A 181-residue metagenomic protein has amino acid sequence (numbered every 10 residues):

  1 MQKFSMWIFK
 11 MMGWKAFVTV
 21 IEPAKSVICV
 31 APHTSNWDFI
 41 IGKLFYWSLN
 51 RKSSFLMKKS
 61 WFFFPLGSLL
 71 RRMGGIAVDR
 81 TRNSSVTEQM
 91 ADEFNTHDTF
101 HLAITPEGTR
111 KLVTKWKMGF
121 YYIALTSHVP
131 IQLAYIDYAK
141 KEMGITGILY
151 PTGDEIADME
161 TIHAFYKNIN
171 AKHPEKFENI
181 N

Functional and structural regions predicted by a protein language model:
M1-Q2: Helix-enriched interaction subdomains in cytosolic or periplasmic regions, typified by TIR/SEFIR signaling/NADase cores
S5-M6, K43, F120-Y121: Short amphipathic alpha-helical segments and helix-helix/interface helices
W7-A24: N-terminal signal-anchor transmembrane helix
K10-M11, S48, R72, T126: Residues at alpha-helix termini
M11, N83-N181: Non-catalytic C-terminal accessory region of glycerolipid acyltransferases and related lyso-lipid remodeling enzymes
W14, R51-S53, M73, F100 (+1 more regions): A structural micro-motif
T19-R82, Y135-Y138, G147-L149: Catalytic core of membrane glycerolipid acyltransferases/transacylases, capturing the structured, soluble-facing
